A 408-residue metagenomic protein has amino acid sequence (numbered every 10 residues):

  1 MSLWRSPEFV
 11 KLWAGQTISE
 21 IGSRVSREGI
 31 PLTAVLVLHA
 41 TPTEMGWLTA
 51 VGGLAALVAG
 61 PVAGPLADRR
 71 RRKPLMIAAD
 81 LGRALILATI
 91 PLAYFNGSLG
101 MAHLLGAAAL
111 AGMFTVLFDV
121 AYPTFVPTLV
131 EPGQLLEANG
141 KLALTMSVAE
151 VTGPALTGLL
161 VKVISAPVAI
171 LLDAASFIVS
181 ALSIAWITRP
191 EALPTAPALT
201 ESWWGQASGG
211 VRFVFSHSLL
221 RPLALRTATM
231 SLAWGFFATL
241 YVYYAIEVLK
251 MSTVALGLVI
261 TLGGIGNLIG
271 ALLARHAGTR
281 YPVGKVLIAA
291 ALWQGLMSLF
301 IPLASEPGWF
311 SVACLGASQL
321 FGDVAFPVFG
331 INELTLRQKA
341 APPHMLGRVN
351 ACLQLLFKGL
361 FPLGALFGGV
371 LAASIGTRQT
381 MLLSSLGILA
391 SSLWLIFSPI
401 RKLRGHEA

Functional and structural regions predicted by a protein language model:
M1-A408: Alpha-helical transmembrane-bundle signature of multi-pass membrane transport and export proteins
